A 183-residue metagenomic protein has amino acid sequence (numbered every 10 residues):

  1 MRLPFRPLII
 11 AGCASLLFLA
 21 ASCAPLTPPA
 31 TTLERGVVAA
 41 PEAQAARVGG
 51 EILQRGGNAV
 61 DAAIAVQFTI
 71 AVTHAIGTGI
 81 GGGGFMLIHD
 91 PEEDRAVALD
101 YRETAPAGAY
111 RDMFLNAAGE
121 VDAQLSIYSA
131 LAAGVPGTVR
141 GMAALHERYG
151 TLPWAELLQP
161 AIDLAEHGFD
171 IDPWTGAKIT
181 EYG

Functional and structural regions predicted by a protein language model:
M1-F5: N-terminal secretory signal peptides that target proteins for export/translocation
I10-A21: Bacterial N-terminal signal peptides
A24-R47, E51, A59-V60, I64-G183: Noncatalytic scaffold domains of N-terminal-nucleophile
